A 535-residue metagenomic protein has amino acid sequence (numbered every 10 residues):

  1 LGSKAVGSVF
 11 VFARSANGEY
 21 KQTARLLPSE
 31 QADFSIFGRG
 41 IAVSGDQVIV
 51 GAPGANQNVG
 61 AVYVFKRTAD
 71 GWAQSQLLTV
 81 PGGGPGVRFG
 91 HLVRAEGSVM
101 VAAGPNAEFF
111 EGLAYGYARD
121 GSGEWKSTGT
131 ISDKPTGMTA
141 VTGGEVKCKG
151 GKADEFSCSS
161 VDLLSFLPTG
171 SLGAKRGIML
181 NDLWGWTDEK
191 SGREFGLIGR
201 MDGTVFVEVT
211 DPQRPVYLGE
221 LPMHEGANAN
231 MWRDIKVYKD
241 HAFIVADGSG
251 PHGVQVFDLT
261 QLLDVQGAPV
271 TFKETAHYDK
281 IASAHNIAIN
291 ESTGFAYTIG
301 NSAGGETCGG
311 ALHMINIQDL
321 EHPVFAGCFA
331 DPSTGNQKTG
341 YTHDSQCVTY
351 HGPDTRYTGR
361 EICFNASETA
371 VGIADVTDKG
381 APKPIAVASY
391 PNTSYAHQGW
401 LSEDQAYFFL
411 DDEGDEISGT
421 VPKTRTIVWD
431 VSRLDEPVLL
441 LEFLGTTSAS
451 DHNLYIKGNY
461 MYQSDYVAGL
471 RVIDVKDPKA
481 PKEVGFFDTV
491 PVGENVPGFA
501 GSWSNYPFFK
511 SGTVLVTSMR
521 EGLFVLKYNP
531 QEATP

Functional and structural regions predicted by a protein language model:
L1-P535: Feature marking well-ordered beta-strand scaffolds used for ligand recognition
